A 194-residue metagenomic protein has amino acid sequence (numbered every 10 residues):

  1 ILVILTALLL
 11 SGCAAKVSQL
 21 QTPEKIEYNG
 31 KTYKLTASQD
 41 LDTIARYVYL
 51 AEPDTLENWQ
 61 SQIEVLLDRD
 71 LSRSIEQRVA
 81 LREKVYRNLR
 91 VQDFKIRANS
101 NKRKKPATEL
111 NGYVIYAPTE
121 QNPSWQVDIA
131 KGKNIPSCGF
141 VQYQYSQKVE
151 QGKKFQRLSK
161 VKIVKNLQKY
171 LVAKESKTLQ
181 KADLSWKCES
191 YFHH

Functional and structural regions predicted by a protein language model:
I1-L5: Sec-dependent signal peptide recognition, specifically the positively charged N-region followed immediately by
S11-G12: C-terminal motif of bacterial Sec signal peptides marking the signal peptidase cleavage site
K16-T32: Short N-terminal edge-element motif at the start of the domain
K31-S72: Secretory pathway targeting signatures of secreted, lumenal, and periplasmic proteins
I44-R46, E120-A130, F140-V141, Q156-R157: Short, surface-exposed coil-to-beta transition loops
S61-N101: Mid-chain, structured segments of secreted extracytoplasmic proteins
N88-N134: Signature of long, low-cysteine stretches enriched in small and polar/charged residues
V141-H194: Surface-exposed amphipathic alpha-helical segments
